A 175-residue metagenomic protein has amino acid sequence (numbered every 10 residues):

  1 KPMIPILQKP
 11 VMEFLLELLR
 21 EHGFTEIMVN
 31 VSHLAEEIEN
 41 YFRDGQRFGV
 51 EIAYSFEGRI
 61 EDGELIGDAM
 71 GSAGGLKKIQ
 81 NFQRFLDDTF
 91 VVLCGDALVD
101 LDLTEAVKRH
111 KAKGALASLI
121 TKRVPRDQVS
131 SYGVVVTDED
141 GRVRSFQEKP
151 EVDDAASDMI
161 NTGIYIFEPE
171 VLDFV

Functional and structural regions predicted by a protein language model:
I4-C94, L103-E105, T137: Conserved N-terminal catalytic core of the sugar/cofactor nucleotidyltransferase
V99-V175: Conserved core of the sugar-phosphate nucleotidyltransferase
